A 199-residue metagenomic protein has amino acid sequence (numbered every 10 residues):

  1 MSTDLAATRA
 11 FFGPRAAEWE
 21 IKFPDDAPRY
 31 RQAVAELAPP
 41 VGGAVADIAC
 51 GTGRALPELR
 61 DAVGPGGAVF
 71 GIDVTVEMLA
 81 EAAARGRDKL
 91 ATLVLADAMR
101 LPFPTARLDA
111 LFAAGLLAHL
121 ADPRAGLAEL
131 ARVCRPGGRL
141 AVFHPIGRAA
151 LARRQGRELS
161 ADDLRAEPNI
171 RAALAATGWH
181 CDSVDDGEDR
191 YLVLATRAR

Functional and structural regions predicted by a protein language model:
M1-V41, R54-E58, M78-E81, R148-R157 (+1 more regions): Conserved class I S-adenosyl-L-methionine
A44-I48, T52-R100: Class I SAM-dependent methyltransferase SAM/SAH-binding core
G64, L120-A121, C134-R135: Helix-to-beta-strand junctions that scaffold the AdoMet/dcAdoMet cofactor pocket in Class I SAM-dependent enzymes
F112: A conserved beta-strand element that flanks and buttresses the S-adenosyl-L-methionine
R124-P136: A short glycine-rich, Lys/Arg-flanked "PGG" loop and its adjoining helix->strand segment in the class I
R139-L164: Conserved class I S-adenosyl-L-methionine
D162-T177: Short alpha-helix
W179, D185-R199: Core SAM-dependent methyltransferase catalytic element
